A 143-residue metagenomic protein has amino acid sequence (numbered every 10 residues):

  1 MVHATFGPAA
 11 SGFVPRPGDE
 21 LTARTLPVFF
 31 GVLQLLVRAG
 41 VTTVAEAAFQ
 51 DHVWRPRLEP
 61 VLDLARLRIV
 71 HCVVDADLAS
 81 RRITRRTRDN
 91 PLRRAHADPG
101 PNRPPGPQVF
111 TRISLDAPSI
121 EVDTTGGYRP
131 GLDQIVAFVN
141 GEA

Functional and structural regions predicted by a protein language model:
M1-Q34, R38: Conserved substrate/cofactor phosphate-moiety recognition/catalytic segment in nucleotide-dependent phosphotransferases
L26, F30, Y128-V136: Short, amphipathic alpha-helical "lid/cap" segments that border enzyme active or binding sites
Q34-R38, V61-L64, R112-S114: Conserved catalytic network of the ASCE P-loop NTPase/AAA+ motor domain
A39-T43, R68: Loop/turn-to-beta-strand initiation segments
T43-E46, E121: Short catalytic-loop micro-motif centered on adjacent basic/acidic residues
Q50-L67: Short, electropositive alpha-helical surface patch
D63-T84, V122: Conserved phosphate-donor/acceptor-positioning beta-strand/loop module used by diverse small-molecule
R88-L132: Small-molecule kinase domains that catalyze NTP-dependent phosphoryl transfer to phosphate-bearing small molecules
